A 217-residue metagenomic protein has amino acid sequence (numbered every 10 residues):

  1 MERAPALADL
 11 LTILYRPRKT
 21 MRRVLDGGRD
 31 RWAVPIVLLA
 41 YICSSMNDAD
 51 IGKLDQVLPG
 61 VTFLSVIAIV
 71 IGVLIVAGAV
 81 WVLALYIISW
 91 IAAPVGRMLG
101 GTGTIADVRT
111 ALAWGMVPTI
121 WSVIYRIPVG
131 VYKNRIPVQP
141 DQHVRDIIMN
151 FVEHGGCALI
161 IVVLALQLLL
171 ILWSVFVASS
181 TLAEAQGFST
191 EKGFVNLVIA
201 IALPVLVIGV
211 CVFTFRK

Functional and structural regions predicted by a protein language model:
M1-L64: N-terminal juxtamembrane cytosolic/stromal segments of multi-pass membrane proteins
L14, I88-A92, L172-V175, S179: Alpha-helical transmembrane segments of polytopic integral membrane proteins, especially the permease/helical cores
R29-C43, D107-M116, K192-I199: Alpha-helical membrane-anchoring segments
A40-D48, V80, A84, I88 (+5 more regions): Alpha-helical transmembrane segments of multipass membrane proteins
S44-V80, R126-L168, I208-K217: Membrane-helix interface segments in multi-pass membrane proteins
V61-R135: Alpha-helical transmembrane segments with an aromatic anchor "belt"
V177-G193: Membrane-helix boundary connector in multi-pass membrane proteins
E191-T214: Final/C-terminal transmembrane alpha-helix of multipass membrane proteins
